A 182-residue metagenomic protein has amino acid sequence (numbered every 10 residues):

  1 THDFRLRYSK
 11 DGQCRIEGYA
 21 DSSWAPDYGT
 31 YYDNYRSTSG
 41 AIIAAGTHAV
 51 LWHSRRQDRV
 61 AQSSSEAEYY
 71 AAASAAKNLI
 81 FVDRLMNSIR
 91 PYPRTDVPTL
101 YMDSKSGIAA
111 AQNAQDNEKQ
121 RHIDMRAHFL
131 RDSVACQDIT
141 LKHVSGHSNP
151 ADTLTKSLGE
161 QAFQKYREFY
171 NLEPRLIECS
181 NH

Functional and structural regions predicted by a protein language model:
T1-H182: Divalent metal-binding acidic/histidine catalytic loops
